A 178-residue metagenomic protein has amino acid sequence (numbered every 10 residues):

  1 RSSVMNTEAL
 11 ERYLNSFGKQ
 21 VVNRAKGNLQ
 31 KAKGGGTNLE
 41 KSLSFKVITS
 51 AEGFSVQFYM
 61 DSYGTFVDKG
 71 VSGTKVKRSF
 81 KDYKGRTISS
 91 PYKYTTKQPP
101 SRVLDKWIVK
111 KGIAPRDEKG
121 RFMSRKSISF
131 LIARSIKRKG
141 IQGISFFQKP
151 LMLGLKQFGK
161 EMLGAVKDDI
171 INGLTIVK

Functional and structural regions predicted by a protein language model:
S2, E8, N38-K178: Charged, low-complexity interaction tracts
N6-L10, A25: Contiguous, amphipathic alpha-helical segments that mediate oligomerization or scaffolding in large protein assemblies
N23, G27, G164-K167: Short, intrinsically disordered, mixed-charge
G27-L39: Short secondary-structure junctions
